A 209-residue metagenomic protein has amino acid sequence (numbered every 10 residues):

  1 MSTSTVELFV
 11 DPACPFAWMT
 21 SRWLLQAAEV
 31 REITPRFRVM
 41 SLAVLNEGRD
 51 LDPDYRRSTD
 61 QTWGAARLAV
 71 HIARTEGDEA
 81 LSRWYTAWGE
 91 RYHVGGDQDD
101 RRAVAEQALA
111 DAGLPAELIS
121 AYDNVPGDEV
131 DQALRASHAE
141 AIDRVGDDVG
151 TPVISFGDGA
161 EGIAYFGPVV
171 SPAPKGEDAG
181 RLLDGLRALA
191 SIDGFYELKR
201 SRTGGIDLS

Functional and structural regions predicted by a protein language model:
S2-E7: Extreme N-terminal starter segment of soluble prokaryotic enzymes
F9, P53-D54, P126, S171: Residue-level detector of alpha-helix boundaries and kinks
D11-A13, S155: Conserved acidic functional residues
P12, W18-A105, G185-L189, E197-R200 (+1 more regions): Structural alpha/beta surface segment adjacent to cysteine/selenocysteine redox centers across thiol/disulfide enzymes
W23-L25, D99-S209: C-terminal cap of thioredoxin/glutaredoxin-like
